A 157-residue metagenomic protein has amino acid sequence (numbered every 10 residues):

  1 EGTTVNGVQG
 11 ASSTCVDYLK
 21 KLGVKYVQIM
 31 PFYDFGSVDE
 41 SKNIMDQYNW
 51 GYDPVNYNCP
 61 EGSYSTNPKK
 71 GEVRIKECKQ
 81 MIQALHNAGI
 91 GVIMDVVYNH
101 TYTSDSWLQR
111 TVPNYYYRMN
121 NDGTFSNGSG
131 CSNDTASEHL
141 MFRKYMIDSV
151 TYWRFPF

Functional and structural regions predicted by a protein language model:
E1-F157: Substrate-binding/active-site clefts of carbohydrate-active enzymes
